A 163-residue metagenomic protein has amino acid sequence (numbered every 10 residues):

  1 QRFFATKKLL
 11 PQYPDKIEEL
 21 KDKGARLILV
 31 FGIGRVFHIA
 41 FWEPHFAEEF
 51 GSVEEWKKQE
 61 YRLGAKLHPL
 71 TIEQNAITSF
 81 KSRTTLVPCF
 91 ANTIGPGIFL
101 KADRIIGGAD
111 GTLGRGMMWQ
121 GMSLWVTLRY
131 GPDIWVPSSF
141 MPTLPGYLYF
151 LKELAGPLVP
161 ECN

Functional and structural regions predicted by a protein language model:
Q1-N163: Conserved phosphate- and dinucleotide-binding cores of soluble alpha/beta proteins, encompassing both enzyme active
